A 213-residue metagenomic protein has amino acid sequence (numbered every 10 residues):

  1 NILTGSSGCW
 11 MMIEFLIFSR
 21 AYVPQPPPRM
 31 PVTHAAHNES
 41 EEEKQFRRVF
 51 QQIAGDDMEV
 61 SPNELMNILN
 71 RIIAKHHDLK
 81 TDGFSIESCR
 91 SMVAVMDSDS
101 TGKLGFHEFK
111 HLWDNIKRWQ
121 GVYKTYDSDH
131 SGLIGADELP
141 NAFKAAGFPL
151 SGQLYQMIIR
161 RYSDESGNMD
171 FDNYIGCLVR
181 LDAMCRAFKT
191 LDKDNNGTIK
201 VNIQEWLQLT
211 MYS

Functional and structural regions predicted by a protein language model:
N1, E14, M211-S213: A positional/structural detector of protein chain ends, strongest at the extreme C-terminus and weakly at the extreme
I2-S6: Extreme N-terminal basic, low-complexity initiation segments that serve as generic localization/processing leaders
I13-H130, A136-D137, G152-M157, F171 (+1 more regions): EF-hand Ca2+-binding helix-loop-helix modules
E165-G167, F171: Tandem C2H2 zinc-finger array architecture
A183-S213: C-terminal interaction modules of eukaryotic adaptor/scaffold proteins
